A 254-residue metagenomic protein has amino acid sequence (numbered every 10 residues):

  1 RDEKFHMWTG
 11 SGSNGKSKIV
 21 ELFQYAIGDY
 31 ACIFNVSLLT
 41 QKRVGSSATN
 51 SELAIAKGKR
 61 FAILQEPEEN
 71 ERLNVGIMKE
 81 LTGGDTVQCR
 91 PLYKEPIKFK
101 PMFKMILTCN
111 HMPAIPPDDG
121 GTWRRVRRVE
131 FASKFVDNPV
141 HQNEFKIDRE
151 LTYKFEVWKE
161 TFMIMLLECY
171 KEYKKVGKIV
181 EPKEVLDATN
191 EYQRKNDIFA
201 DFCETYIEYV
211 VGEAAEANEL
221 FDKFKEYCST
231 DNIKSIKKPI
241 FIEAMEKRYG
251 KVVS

Functional and structural regions predicted by a protein language model:
R1-S254: Feature primarily recognizes SF3-like P-loop helicase cores of small DNA viruses
